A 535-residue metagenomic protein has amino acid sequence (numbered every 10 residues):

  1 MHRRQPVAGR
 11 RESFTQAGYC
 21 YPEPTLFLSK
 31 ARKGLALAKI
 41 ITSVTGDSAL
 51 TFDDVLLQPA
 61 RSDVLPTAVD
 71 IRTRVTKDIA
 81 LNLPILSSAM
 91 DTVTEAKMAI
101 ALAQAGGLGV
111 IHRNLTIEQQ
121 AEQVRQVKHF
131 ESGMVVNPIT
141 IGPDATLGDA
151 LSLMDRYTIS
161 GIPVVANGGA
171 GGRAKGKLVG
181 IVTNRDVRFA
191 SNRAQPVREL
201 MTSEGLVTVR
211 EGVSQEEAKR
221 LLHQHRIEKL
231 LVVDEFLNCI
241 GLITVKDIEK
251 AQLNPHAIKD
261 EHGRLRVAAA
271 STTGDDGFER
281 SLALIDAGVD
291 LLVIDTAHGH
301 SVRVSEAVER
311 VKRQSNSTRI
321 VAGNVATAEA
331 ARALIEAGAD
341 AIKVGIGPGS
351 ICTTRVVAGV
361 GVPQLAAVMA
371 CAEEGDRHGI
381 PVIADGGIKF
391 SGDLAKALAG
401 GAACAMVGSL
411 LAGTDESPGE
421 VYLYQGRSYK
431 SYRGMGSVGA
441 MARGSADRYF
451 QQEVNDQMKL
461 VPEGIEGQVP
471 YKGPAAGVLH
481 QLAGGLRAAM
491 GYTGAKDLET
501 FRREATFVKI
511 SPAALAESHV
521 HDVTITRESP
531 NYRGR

Functional and structural regions predicted by a protein language model:
K33-R61, I141, R210, R220 (+4 more regions): Alpha/beta catalytic cores of nucleotide-metabolism and tRNA/nucleoside-modifying enzymes
V69-L81, S88-M90, Q119-I159, V164-N167 (+4 more regions): Bateman/CBS regulatory modules and CBS-like beta-alpha motifs in cytosolic regions of diverse proteins
N82-I85, M134-V136, E261-A269, K312-A326 (+1 more regions): Short beta-strand/loop segments at the ligand-binding rim of alpha/beta enzyme cores
M98-A99, E279-L284, T327-V344, K389-A403: Catalytic cores of alpha/beta
G107-E118, L291-L292, T296-S301, V344-A358 (+1 more regions): Glycine-rich phosphate-binding active-site loops on the catalytic face of alpha/beta enzymes
I111-T116, E122, K177-R193, I227 (+3 more regions): Short beta->alpha transition motifs characteristic of CBS
H112-N114, T140, G161-P163, T208-V209 (+5 more regions): Catalytic beta/alpha-barrel core
I117-R125, V245-A257, D276-F278, A297-S317 (+3 more regions): Active-site-adjacent beta->alpha loops and helix N-cap segments on the catalytic face of soluble alpha/beta enzymes
